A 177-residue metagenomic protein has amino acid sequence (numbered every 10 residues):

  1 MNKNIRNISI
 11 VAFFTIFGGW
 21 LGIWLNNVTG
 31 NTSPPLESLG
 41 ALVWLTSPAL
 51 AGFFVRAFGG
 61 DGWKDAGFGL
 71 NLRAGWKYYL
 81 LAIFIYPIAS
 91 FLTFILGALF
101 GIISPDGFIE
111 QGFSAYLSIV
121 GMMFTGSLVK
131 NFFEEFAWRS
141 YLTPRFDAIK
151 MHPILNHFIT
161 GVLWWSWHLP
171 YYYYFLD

Functional and structural regions predicted by a protein language model:
M1-N2, F158: Polar low-complexity intrinsically disordered regions
N2-N131, W165, Y173: Specific transmembrane helices
N27, L142-T143, L176: Short, function-defining helix-loop hinge/capping sites that tune catalysis or transport
F133-S166: Membrane-interface helix/loop boundary segments of multi-pass membrane proteins
L169-D177: Pocket-lining segment of extracytoplasmic ligand-binding domains
